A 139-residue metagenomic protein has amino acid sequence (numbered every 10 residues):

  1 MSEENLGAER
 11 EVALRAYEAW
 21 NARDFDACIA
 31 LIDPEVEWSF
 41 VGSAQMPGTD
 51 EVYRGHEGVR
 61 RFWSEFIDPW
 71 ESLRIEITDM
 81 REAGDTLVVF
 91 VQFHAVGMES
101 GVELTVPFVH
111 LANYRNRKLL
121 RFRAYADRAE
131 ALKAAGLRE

Functional and structural regions predicted by a protein language model:
M1-A8, S64-E139: A beta-strand edge to alpha-helix "cap/lid" segment located at domain peripheries
M1-P34, G136-E139: Short, low-complexity N-terminal intrinsically disordered segments enriched in polar/charged residues
A13, Y17-W20, I32, F40 (+3 more regions): Hydrophobic alpha-helical core bundles mediating ligand binding, dimerization, or RNAP-core interactions
A13-A16, C28-I32, V36, G55 (+4 more regions): Hydrophobic pocket/interface hotspot
L31-G84: A solvent-exposed, acidic/Ser-Thr-rich amphipathic alpha-helical stretch
